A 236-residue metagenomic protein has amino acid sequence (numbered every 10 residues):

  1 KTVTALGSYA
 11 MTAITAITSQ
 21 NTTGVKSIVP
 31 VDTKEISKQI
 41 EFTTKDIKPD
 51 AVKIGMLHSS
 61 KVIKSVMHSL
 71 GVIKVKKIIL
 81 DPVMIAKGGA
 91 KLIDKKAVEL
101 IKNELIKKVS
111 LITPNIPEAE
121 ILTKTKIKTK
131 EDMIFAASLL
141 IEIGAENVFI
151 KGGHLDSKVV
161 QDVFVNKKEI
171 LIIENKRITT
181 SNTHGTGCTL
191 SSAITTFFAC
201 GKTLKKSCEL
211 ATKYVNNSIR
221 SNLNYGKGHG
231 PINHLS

Functional and structural regions predicted by a protein language model:
K1-K87: Conserved N-terminal subdomain of the carbohydrate kinase-like
Y9, I170-L171, F197-A211: Phosphate-handling active-site elements
G24-P30, A90-K95, T123-K128, T179: Short glycine-enriched, charge-decorated loop/helix-capping segments at active-site entrances that position
K95-I170: Conserved phosphate/ATP/ADP-binding segment of small-molecule kinases
I121, T180-L204: Short, small-residue alpha-helix embedded
I170-H184: Short pre-catalytic strand/loop immediately N-terminal to key active-site residues, enriched for Gly-Thr
K205-S236: Charged C-terminal helix
